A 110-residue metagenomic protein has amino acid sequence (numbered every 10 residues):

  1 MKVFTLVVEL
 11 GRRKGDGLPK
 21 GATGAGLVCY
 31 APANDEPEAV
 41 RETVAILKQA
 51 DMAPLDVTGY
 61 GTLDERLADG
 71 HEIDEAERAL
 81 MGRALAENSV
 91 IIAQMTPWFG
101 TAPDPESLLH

Functional and structural regions predicted by a protein language model:
M1-A50, P54-H110: Long, contiguous binding/interaction regions
